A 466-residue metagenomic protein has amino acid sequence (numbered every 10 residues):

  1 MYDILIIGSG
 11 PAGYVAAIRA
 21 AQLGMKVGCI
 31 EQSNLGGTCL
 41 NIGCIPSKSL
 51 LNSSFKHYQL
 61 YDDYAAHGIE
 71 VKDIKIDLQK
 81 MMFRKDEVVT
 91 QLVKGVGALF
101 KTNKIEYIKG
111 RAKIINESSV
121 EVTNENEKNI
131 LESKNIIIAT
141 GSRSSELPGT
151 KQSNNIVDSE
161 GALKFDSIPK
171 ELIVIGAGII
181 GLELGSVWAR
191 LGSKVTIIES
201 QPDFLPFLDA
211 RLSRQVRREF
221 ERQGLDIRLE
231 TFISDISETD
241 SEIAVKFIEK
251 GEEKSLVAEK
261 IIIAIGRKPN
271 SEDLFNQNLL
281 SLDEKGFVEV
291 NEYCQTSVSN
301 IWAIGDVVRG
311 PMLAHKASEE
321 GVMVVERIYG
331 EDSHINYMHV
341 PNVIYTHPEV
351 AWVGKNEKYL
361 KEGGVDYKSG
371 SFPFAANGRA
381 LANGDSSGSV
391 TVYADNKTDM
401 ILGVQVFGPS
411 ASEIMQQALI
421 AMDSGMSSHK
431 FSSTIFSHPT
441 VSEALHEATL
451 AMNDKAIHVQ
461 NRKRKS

Functional and structural regions predicted by a protein language model:
M1-A12, I168-G178: Beta1/beta-strand and adjacent pyrophosphate-binding region of the FAD-binding site in flavoprotein oxidoreductases
M1-Y2, N126-N135, G251-K260, S297: Core beta-strand elements of the Rossmann-like FAD/NAD(P) dinucleotide-binding domain in flavoenzyme oxidoreductases
Y2, I18-M25, I30-I168, T196 (+7 more regions): Glycine-rich flavin
I7-A12, I18-S33, I45, S49-K56 (+2 more regions): Flexible, glycine-rich terminal cap/loop adjacent to redox cofactors in electron-transfer oxidoreductases
C44, I138-K194, I198, D226 (+2 more regions): Glycine-rich dinucleotide-binding loop and its adjacent helix/turn
K109, K113-N126, K194-E292, K355 (+1 more regions): A Rossmann-like FAD-binding core segment of flavoenzymes
N154-P169, S255-Y329: FAD-site-proximal beta/loop scaffold in flavoenzymes
L212-Q215, I304-Y359, H438-Q460: A conserved FAD-binding loop/helix module that cradles the flavin
